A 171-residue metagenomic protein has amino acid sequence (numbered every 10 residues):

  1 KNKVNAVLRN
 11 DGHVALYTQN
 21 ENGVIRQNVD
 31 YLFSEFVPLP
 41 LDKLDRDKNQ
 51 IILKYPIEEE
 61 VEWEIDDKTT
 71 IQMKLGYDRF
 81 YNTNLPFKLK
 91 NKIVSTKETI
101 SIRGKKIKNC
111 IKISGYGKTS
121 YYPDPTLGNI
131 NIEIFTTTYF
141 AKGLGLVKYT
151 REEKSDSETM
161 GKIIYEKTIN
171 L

Functional and structural regions predicted by a protein language model:
K1-L171: Conserved functional acidic sites
